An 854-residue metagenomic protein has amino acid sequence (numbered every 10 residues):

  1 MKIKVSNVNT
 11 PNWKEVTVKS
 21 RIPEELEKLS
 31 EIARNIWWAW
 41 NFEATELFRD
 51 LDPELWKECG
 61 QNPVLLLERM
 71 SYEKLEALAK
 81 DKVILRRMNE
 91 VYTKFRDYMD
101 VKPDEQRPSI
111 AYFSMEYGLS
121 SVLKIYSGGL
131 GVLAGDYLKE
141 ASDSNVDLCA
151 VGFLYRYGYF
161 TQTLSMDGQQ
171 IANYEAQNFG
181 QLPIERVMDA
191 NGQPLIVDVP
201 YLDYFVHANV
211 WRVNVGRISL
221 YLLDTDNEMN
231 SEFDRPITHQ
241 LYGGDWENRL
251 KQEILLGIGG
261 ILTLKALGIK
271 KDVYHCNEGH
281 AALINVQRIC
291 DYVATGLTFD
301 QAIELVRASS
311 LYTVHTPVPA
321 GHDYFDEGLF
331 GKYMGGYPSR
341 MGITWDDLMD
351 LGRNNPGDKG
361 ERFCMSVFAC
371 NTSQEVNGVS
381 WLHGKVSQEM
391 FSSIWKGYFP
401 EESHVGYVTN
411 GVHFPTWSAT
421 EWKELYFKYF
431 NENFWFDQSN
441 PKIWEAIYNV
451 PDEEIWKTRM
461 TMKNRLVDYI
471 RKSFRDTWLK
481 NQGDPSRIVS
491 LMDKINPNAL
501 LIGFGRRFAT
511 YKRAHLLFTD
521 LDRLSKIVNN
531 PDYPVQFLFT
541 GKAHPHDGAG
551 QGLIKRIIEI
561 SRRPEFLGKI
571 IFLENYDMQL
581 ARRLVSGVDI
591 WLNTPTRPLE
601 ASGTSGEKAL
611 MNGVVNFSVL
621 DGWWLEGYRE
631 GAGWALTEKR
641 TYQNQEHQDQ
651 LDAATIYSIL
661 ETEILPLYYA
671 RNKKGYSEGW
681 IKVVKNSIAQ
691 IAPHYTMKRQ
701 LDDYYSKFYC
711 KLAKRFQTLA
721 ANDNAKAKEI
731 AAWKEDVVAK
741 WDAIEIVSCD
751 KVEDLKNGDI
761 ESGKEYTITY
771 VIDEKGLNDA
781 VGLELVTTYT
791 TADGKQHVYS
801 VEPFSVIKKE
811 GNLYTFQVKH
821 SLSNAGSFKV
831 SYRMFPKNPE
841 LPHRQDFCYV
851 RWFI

Functional and structural regions predicted by a protein language model:
M1-I854: Catalytic cores of carbohydrate-active enzymes across secretory and cytosolic contexts
